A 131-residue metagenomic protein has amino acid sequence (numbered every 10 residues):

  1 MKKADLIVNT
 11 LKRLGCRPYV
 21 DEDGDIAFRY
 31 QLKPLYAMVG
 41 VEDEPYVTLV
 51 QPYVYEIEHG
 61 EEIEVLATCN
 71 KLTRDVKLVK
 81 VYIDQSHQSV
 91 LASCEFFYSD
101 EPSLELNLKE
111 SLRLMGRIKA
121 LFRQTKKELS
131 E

Functional and structural regions predicted by a protein language model:
M1-Y36, L78, D84: Charge-rich, low-complexity N-terminal segments
K2-L6, I57-V65, N107-L114: Short amphipathic alpha-helical segments
D23-G24, E44-P45, S86-Q88: Beta-strand-connecting loop/turn residues
Q31-E61: Long, continuous compositionally biased terminal/linker segments
P52-S89: Short, internal acidic amphipathic alpha-helical interface segments that mediate docking to partner proteins
Y53-I57, F96-L104: A generic structural motif
V90-C94: Short, aliphatic-rich beta-strand segments
L106-E131: A conserved amphipathic terminal alpha-helix motif
